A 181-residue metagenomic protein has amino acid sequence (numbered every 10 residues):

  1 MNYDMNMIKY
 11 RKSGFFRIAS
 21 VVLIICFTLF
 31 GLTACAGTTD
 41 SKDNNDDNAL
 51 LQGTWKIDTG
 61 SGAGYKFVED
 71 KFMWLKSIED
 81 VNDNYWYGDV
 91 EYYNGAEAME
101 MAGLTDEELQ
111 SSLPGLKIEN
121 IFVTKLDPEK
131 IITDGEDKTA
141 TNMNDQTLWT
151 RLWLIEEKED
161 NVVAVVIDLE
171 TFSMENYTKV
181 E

Functional and structural regions predicted by a protein language model:
M1-F15: N-terminal secretory signal peptides that target proteins for export/translocation
S13-I25: Sec-dependent N-terminal signal peptides
G31-A34: C-terminal motif of bacterial Sec signal peptides marking the signal peptidase cleavage site
G37-K56, E181: N-terminal helix-cap/turn-to-beta initiation motif at the start of protein domains
L50-Q52, K66-M73, L154-V163: Short, solvent-exposed coil/turn segments at beta-strand boundaries
G60-Y65, S77-D160: Contiguous, well-ordered beta-strand patches that form the walls/edges of small beta-barrel/beta-sandwich domains
L152-N176: Short, exposed beta-strand-loop hairpins at the edges of beta-sheets in extracellular/periplasmic proteins
